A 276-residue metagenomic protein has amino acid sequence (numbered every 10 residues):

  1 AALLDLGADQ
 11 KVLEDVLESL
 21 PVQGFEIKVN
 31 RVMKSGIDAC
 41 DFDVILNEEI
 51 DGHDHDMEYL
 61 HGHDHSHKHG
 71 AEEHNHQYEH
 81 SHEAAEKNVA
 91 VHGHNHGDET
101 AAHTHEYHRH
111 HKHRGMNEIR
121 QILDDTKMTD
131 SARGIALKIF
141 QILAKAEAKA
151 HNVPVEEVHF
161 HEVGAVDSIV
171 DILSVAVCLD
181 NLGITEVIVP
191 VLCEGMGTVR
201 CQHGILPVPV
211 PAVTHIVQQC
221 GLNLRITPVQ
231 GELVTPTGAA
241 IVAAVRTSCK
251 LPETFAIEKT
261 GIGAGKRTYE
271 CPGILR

Functional and structural regions predicted by a protein language model:
A1, V163-V175, G238: Alpha-helical transmembrane segments that form the membrane-embedded catalytic/substrate-binding core of multi-pass
A1-D9, S174-L182: Alpha-helical support elements that line or immediately flank enzyme active sites and cofactor-binding pockets
A2, V158-V166, G197, Q230-G231: Conserved short loop/turn motifs at secondary-structure junctions
D5-A150, V210, Q219-L224, V229-Q230 (+2 more regions): Glycine-rich nucleotide/cofactor/substrate-binding loop typically near the N-terminus or early in the first domain
N30-R31, D43-N47, V177, H215 (+1 more regions): Short beta-strand elements
F42, D167, V242: Divalent metal-coordination and catalytic microenvironments
K145-V158, G183, V187, L222-N223: Short, hydrophobic/aliphatic alpha-helical segments
I184-R276: Mobile "lid/hinge" segments at catalytic clefts and subdomain interfaces of large enzymes
